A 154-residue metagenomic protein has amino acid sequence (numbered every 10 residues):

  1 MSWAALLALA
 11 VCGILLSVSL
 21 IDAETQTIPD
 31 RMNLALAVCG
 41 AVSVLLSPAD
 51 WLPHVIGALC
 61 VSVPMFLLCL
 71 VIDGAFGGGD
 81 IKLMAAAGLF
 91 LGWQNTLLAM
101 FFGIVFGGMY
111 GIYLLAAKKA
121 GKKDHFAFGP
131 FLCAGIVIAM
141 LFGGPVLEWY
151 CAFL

Functional and structural regions predicted by a protein language model:
M1: Cys/His-rich short segments
A4, T25, V137-I138, F142-G143: Short, structured coil/loop segments at alpha-helix boundaries
A4-Y110, W149-L154: Functional transmembrane core segments of multi-pass inner-membrane proteins
V11, F106, L132-L141: Hydrophobic cores of alpha-helical transmembrane segments in multi-pass inner/ER membrane proteins, independent
L45-L46, V71, A116-A117, L141-F142: Helix-loop junctions at the membrane-solvent interface of multi-pass transporters, primarily the C-terminal
A116-I138: Interfacial loop-to-transmembrane junctions
I138, G143-L154: C-terminal transmembrane module of polytopic alpha-helical membrane proteins
